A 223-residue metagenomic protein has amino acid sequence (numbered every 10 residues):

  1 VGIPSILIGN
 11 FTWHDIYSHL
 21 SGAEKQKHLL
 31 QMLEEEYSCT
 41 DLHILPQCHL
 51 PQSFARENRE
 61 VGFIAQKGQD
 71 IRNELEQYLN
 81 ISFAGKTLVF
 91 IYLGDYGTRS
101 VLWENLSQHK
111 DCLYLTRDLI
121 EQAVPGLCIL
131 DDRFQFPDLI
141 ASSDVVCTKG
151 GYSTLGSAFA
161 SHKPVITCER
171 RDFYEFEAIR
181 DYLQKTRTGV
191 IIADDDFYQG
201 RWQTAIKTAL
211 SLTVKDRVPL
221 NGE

Functional and structural regions predicted by a protein language model:
I3-P4, S38-D41, K163: A short helix->loop->beta-strand "cap" motif at the edges of active sites that frequently abuts
S5-G9, Q135-A178: A donor-sugar binding/catalytic signature common to diverse glycosyltransferases and related nucleotide-sugar
I8-G9, P46, V61, L115-R117 (+2 more regions): Generic beta-sheet signal
G9, W13-G97: A nucleotide-sugar donor-handling region in carbohydrate enzymes
T12-Y17, E121-Q122, F173-F176: Short gly/pro/ser/thr-enriched loop/turn and capping motifs at secondary-structure boundaries
Q66, D70-V145: Donor-nucleotide binding loops and adjacent catalytic segments primarily of GT-B fold Leloir glycosyltransferases
F173-T204, N221: Change "using UDP/GDP/dTDP sugars" to "using nucleotide sugars
Q203-E223: C-terminal amphipathic helix plus adjacent low-complexity, charged tail appended to glycosyltransferase catalytic
